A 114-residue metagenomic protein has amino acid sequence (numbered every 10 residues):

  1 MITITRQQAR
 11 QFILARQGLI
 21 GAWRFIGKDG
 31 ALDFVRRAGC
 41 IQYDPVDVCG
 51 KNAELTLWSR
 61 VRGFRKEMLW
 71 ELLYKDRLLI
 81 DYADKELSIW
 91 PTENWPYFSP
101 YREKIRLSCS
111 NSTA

Functional and structural regions predicted by a protein language model:
M1-A114: Phosphate-backbone binding and catalysis cores of DNA-processing enzymes
